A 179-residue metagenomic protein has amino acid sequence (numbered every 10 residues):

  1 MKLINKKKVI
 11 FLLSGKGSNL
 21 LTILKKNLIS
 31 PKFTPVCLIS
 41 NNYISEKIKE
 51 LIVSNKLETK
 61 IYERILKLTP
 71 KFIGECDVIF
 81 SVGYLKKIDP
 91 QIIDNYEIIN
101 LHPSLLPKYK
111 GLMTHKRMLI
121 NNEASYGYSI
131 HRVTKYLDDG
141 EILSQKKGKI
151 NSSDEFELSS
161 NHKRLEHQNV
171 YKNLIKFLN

Functional and structural regions predicted by a protein language model:
M1-N179: One-carbon transfer enzymes
